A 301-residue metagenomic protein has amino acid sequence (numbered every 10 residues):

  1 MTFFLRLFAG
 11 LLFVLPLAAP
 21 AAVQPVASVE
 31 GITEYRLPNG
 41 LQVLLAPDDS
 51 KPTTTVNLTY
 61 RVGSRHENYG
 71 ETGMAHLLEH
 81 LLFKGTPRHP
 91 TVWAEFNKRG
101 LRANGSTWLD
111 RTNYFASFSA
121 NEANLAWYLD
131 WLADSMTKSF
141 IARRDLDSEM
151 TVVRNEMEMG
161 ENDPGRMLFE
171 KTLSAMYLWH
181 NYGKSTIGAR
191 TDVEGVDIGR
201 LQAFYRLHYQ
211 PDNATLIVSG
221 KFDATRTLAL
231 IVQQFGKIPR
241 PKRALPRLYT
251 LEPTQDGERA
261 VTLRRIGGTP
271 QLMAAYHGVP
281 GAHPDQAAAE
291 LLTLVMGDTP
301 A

Functional and structural regions predicted by a protein language model:
R6-A18: Bacterial N-terminal signal peptides
V23-Y60: Mature N-terminal segment immediately following signal peptide/propeptide cleavage in secreted/periplasmic
G40, L58, H76, Y114 (+8 more regions): Buried hydrophobic packing residues in well-ordered domains
T55-S119, N162, G183-I187, T299-A301: M16/MPP (pitrilysin/insulinase) zinc-metallopeptidase core fold and M16-derived inactive scaffolds
L81, T86, Y128, S135 (+3 more regions): Scaffold signal of the M16-like zinc-metallopeptidase fold and its non-catalytic homologs
G85, S117-M150, D298-P300: M16/insulysin-pitrilysin zinc metalloprotease superfamily fold
A94-N97, F140-E158, D223, K242-D256: Acidic/histidine-enriched alpha-helical segments
L178, Y182, T186, T215-P280: An aromatic/glycine/proline-enriched structural segment found at the starts of mature extracellular/organellar domains
